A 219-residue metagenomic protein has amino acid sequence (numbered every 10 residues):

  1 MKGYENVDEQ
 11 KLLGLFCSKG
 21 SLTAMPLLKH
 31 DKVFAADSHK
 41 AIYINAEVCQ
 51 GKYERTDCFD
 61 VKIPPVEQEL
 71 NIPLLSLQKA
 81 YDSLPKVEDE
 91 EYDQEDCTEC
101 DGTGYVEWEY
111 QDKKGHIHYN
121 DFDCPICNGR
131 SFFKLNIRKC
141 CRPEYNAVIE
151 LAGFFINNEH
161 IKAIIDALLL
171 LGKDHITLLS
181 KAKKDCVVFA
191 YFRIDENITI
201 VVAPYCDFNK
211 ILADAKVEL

Functional and structural regions predicted by a protein language model:
M1-L219: DNA polymerase processivity clamps
